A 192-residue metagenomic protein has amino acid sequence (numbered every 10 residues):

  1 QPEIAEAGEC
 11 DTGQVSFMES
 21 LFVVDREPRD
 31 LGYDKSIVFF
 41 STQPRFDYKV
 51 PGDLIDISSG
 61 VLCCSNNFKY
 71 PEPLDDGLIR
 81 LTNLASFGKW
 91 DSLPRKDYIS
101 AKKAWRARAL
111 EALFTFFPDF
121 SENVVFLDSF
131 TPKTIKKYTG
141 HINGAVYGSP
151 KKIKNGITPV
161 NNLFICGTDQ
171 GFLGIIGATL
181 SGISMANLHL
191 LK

Functional and structural regions predicted by a protein language model:
Q1-D11, F17-R29, A104-W105, G144-K192: C-terminal structured subdomain/cap of oxidoreductase catalytic cores
Q1-P73: Mid-domain catalytic core of redox enzymes that form a hydrophobic substrate pocket/lid adjacent to a catalytic redox
V24-R26, C64, N83-A85, V124 (+2 more regions): Active-site proximal loops enriched in glycine and acidic residues that flank catalytic Cys/His/Asp and coordinate
E27-P28, I55, L78, R95-P132: Flavin-binding catalytic cores
V61, T115-F172: A glycine-rich dinucleotide-binding beta-alpha-beta segment and adjacent secondary-structure elements that constitute
K69-D76, K154-T158: Short glycine/proline-enriched loop/turn "hinge" motifs that connect secondary-structure elements and lie
P73-D76, R80-G88, Y98: Glycine-rich, aromatic-lined ligand/substrate-binding cores of catalytic and carbohydrate-binding domains
K89-D97, I165-Q170: Glycine- and acidic
